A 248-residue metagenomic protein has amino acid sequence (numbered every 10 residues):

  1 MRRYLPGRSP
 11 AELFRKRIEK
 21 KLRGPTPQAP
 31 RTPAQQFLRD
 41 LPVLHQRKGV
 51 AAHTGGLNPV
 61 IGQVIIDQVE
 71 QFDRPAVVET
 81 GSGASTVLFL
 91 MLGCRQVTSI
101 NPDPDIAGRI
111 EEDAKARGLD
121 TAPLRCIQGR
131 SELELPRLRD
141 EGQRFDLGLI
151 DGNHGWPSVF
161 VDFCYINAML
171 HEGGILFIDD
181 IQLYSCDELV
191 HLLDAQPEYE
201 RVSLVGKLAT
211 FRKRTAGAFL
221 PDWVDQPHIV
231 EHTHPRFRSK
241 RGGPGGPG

Functional and structural regions predicted by a protein language model:
M1-L147, N153-F177, I181-G248: A short alpha-helical cap/connector motif
